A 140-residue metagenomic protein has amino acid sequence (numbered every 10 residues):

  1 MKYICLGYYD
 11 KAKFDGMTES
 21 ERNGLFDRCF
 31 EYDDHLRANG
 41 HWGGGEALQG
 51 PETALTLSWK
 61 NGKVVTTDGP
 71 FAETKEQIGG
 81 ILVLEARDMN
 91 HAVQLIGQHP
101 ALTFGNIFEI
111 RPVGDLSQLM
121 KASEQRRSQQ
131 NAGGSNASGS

Functional and structural regions predicted by a protein language model:
M1-S140: Conserved, structured core segments of small domains
